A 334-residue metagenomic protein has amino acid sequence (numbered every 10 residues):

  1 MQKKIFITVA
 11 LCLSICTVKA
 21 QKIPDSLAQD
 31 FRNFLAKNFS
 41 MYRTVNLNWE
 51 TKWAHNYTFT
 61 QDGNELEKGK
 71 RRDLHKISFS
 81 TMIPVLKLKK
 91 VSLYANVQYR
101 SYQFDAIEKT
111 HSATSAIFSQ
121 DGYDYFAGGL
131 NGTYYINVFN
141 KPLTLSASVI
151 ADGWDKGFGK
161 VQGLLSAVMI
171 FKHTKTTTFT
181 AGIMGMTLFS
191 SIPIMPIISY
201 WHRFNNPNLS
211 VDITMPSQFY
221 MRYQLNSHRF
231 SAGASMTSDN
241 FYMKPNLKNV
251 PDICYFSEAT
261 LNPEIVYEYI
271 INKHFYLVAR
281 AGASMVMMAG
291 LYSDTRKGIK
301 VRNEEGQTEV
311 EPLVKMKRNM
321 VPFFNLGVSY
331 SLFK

Functional and structural regions predicted by a protein language model:
Q21-I83, L225, S329-K334: Short glycine/proline- and aromatic-enriched beta-strand/turn motifs that initiate or cap beta-hairpins
V45-H55, A95-S101, A147-A151, A181-G185 (+4 more regions): Transmembrane beta-barrel strands of outer-membrane/channel proteins
T51, T81-V85, G132-I136, F171 (+6 more regions): Residue-level signature of outer-membrane beta-barrel architecture
A54-G63, K68, T110, T214-K297 (+1 more regions): Outer-membrane beta-barrel translocator/channel fold
D73-F79, D124-L130, A147-A151, V161-A167 (+4 more regions): Hydrophobic, lipid-facing positions within transmembrane beta-strands of outer-membrane proteins
L88-S92, N137-L145, T176-A181, P207-S210 (+4 more regions): Repeated loop/turn-to-beta-strand initiation elements of outer-membrane beta-barrel proteins
L143-D155, L165, T177-T187, I198-F219: Transmembrane beta-strand segments that form the barrel wall of outer-membrane beta-barrel proteins
I198-W201, K317-K334: Outer-membrane beta-barrel "beta-signal"
